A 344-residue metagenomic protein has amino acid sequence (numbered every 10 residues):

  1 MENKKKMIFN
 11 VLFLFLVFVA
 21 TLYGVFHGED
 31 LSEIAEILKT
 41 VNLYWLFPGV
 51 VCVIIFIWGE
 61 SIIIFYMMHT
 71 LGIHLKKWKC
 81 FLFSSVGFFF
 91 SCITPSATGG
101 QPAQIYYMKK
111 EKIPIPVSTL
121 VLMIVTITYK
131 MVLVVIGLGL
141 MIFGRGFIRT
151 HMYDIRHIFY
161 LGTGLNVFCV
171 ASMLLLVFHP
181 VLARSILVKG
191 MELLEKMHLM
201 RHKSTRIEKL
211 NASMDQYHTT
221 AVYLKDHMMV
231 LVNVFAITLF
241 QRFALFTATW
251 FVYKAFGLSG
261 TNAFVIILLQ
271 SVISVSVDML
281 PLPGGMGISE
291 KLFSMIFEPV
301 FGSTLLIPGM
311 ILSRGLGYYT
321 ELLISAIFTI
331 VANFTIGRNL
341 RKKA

Functional and structural regions predicted by a protein language model:
M1-S32, E36, F90-M200, L282 (+1 more regions): Transmembrane helix-loop-helix hairpins in multi-pass inner-membrane proteins
M7-I8, T40-G49, V222-A236: Membrane-interface helix starts
T21, G59-M67, Q104, L245-V252 (+3 more regions): Hydrophobic/aromatic residues in alpha-helical transmembrane segments
S32-T40, M108, S213-K225: A short amphipathic helical element positioned immediately N-terminal to and/or at the very start of a transmembrane
S61-S85, V252-L269: Membrane-embedded helical hairpins/re-entrant loop segments and their flanking transmembrane helices within multi-pass
K79-G87, F264-V275, T304-G315: Alpha-helical transmembrane segments of multi-pass membrane proteins
K196-Y217: Short, membrane-interfacial amphipathic segments enriched in basic
Y223-I273: Transmembrane helical segments that form the transport core of multi-pass membrane transport proteins
